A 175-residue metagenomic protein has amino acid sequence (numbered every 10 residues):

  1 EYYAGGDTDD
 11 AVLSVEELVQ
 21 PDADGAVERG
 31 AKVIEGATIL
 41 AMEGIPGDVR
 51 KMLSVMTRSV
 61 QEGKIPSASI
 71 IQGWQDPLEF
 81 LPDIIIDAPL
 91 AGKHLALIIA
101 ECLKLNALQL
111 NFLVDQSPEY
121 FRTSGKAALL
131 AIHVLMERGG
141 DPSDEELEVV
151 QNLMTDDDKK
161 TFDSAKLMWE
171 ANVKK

Functional and structural regions predicted by a protein language model:
E1-K175: Alpha-helical interaction scaffolds
